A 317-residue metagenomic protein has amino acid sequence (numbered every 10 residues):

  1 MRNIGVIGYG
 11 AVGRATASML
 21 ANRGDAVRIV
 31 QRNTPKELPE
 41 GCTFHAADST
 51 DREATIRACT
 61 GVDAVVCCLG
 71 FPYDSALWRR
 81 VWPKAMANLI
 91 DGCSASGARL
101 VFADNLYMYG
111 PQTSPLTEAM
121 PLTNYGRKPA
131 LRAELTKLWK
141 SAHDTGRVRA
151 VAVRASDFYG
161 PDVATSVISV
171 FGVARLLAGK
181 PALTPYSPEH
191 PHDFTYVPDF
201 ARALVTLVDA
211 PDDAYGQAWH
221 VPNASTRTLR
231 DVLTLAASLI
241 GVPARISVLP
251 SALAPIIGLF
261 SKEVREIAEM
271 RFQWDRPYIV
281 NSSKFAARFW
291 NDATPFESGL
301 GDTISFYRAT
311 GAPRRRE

Functional and structural regions predicted by a protein language model:
I4-G8: Conserved N-terminal Rossmann-fold NAD(P)-binding element of oxidoreductases
V12: Hydrophobic/small residue at the entry helix of a nucleotide-binding pocket
P35-L38, C42-G92: NAD(P)H-binding glycine-rich loop region in Rossmannoid oxidoreductase-like domains and their noncatalytic homologs
A87-L131: Conserved Rossmann-fold NAD(P)-dependent oxidoreductase catalytic core, especially the SDR/UDP-sugar
N105, K137-D162: Conserved beta-loop-beta element that borders a ligand/cofactor-binding pocket
A174-T195, T206: A conserved pocket-lining segment of Rossmann-fold NAD(P)-dependent short-chain dehydrogenase/reductase
T206-I267, T294, L300-E317: Mid/C-terminal beta-alpha module of Rossmann-like enzyme folds, strongest in SDR-family dehydrogenases/epimerases
I257-D292: Conserved C-terminal active-site "lid" loop/helix of NAD(P)H-dependent oxidoreductases that clamps the redox cofactor
